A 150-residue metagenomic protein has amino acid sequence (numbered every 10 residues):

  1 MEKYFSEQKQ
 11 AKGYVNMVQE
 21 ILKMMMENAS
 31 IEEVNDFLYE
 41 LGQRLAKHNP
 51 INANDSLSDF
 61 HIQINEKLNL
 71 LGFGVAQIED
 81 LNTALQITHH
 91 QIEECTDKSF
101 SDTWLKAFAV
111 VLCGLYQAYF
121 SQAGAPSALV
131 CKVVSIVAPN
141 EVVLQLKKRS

Functional and structural regions predicted by a protein language model:
M1-T88, C95, S99-K106, P139-E141 (+1 more regions): N-terminal accessory segment detector
L81-S135: Short, hydrophobic/π-rich interface segment
L129-R149: Beta-rich nucleic-acid/ligand-interaction surfaces
